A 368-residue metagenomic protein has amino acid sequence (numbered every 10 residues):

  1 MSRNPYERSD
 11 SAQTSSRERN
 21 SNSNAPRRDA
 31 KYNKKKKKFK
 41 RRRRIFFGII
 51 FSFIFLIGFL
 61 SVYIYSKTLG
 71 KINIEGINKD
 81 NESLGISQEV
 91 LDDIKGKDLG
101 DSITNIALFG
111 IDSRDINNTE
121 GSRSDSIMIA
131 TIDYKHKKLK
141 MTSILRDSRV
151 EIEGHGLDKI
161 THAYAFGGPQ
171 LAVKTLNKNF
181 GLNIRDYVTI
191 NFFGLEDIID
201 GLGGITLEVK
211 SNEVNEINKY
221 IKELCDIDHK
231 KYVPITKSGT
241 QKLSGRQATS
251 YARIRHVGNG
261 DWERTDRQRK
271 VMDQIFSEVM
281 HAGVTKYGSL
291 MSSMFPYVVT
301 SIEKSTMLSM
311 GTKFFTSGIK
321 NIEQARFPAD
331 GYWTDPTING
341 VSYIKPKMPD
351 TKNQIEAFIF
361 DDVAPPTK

Functional and structural regions predicted by a protein language model:
M1-K35: N-terminal targeting leaders characterized by basic, low-complexity, disordered sequences that direct proteins
S2-Y6, K34-H136, S309-G311, Y343: Entry/capping segment at the start of metal-dependent catalytic domains with acidic active-site entry clusters
K79-K95, I103, I152, Y297-K368: C-terminal solvent-exposed extensions
D101-T104, S122-I127, H136-I144, H155 (+8 more regions): Extracytoplasmic
D115-N118, D158-F166, G181-D186, S238 (+4 more regions): Second-shell loop/turn segments in exported
S126, L157, T161, P169-N177 (+9 more regions): Extracytoplasmic/secreted envelope proteins and their assembly/folding machinery, especially bacterial periplasmic
H162-I227, E303: Amphipathic, coiled-coil-like alpha-helical scaffolding segments used for oligomerization/assembly
D200-G283: Flexible, polar/acidic helix-loop-strand segments at domain edges
